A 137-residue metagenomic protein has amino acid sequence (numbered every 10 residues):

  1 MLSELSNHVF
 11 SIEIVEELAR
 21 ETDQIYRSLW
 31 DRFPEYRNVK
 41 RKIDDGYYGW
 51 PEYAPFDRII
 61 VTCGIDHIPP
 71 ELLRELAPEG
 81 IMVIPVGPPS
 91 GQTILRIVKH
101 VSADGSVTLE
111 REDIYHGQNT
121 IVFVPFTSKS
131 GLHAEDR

Functional and structural regions predicted by a protein language model:
M1-S102: Conserved nucleotide-cofactor-binding alpha/beta core module
G87-R137: Active-site capping/gating segments
